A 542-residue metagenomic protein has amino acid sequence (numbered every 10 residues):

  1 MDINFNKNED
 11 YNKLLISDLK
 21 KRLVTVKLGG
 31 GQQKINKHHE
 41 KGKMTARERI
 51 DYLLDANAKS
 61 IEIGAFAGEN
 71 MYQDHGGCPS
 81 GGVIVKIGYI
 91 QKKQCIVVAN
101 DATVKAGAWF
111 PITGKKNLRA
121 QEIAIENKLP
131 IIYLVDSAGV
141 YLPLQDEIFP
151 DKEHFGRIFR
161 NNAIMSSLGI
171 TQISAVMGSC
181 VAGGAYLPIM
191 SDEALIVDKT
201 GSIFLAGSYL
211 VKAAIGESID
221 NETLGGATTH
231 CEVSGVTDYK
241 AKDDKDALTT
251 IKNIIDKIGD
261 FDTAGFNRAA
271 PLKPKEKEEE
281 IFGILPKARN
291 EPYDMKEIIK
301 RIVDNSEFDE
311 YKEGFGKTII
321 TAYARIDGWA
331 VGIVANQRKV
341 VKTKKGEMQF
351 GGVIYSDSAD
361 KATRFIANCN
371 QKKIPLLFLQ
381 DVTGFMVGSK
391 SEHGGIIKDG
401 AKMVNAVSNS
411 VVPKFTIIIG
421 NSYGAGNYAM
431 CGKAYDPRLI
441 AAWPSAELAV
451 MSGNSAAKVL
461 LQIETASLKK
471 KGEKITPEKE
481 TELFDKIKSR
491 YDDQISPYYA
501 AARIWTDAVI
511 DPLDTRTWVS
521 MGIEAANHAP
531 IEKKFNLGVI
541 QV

Functional and structural regions predicted by a protein language model:
M1-V542: Ligand-binding clefts of soluble mixed alpha/beta catalytic domains
